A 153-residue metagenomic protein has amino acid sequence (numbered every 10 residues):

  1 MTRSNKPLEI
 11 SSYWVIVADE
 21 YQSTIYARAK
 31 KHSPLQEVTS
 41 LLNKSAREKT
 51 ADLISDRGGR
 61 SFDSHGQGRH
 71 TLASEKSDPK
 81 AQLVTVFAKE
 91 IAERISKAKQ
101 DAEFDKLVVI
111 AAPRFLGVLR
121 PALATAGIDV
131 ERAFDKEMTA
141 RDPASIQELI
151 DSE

Functional and structural regions predicted by a protein language model:
M1-E153: Terminal alpha-helical anchor/extension segments at protein ends
